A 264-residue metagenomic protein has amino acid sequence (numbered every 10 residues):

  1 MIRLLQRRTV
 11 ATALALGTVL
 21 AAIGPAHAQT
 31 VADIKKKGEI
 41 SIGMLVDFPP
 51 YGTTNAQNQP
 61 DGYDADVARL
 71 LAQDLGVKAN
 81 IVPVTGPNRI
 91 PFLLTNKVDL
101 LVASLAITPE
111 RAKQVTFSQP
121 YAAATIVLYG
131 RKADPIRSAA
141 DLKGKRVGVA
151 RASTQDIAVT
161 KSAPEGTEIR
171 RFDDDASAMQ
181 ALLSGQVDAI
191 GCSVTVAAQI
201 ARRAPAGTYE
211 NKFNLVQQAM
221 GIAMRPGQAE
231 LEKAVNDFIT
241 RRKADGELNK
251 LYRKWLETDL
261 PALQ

Functional and structural regions predicted by a protein language model:
A28-S104: Extracytoplasmic small-molecule ligand-binding "clamshell" domains of the periplasmic binding protein/Venus flytrap
T30, T154-R171, Y209-N211, T240-Q264: Ligand-binding clefts/hinges and TM-proximal coupling segments of bilobed small-molecule sensing domains
I42-L45, F117-S138, R151, I222-R225: Hydrophobic/proline-rich hinge and linker segments of small-molecule sensing/allosteric domains, predominantly
T54-A56, A68-V77, S118, A139 (+4 more regions): Ligand-binding cleft/hinge of the Venus flytrap
A65, N80-P91, R170-Q180, S184 (+1 more regions): Short helix-initiation/N-cap motifs at beta->coil->alpha
A65-D74, A140, K145-R146, R151-T154 (+1 more regions): Extended ligand-binding regions for polar small-molecule ligands
N88, L105-K113, A158-K161, L183-V216: A ligand-binding cleft/hinge motif common to bilobed small-molecule-binding domains
A122-G130, V194, A198-T240, T258-Q264: Periplasmic-binding protein-like
